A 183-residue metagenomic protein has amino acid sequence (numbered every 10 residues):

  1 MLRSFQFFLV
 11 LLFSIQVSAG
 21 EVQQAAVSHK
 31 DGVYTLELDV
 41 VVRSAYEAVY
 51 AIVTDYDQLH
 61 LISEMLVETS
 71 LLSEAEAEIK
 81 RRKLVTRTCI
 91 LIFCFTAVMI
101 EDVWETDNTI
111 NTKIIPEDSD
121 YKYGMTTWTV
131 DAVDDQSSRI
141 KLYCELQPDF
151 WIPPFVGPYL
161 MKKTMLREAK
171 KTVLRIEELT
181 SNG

Functional and structural regions predicted by a protein language model:
M1-S4: Positively charged n-region of N-terminal signal peptides that target proteins for export
Q6-Q16: Bacterial N-terminal signal peptides
V17-A77, K171: Hydrophobic ligand-binding cavity/cleft-lining segments
H29, S73, E101-E105, W128-D134: Short, low-complexity Ser/Thr-rich regulatory SLiMs
G32-Y34, F93-F95, K122, Q136: Residue-level preference for beta-strand/loop junctions
V41, S70-S119, K171-G183: Glycine-rich portal/gate segments that line the openings of hydrophobic small-molecule binding cavities
V53, S63-L66, A75, V85-T88 (+3 more regions): A mature extracytoplasmic/lumenal domain signature
I115-K163, R167: Beta-strand/loop substructures that line and gate deep hydrophobic ligand-binding cavities in soluble
